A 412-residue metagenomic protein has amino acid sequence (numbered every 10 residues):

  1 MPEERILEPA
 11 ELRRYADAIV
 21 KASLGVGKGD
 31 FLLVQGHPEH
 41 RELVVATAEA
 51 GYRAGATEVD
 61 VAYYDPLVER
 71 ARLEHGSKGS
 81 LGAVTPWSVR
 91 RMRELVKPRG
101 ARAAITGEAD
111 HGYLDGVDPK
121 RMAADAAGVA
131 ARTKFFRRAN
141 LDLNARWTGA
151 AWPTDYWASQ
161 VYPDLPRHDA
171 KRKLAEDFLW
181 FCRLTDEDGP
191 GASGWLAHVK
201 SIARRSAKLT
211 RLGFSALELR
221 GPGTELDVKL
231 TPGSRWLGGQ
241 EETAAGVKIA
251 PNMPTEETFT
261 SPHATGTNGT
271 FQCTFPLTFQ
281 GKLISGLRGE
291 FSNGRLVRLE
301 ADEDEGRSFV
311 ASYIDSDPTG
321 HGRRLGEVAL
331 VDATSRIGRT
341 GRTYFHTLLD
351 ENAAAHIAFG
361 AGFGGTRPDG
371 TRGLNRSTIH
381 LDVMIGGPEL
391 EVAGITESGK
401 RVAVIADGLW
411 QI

Functional and structural regions predicted by a protein language model:
M1-N268, G394, K400, I412: Active-site bordering "gate/hinge" segments that shape substrate access to catalytic or cofactor-binding pockets
D17, T210-L212, Q280-L283, H321 (+2 more regions): Short solvent-exposed loop/turn micro-motifs enriched in small/polar/acidic residues
A216-L219, L287, V297-L299, P388-E397 (+1 more regions): Short polybasic amphipathic segments
T260-S316: Long, well-ordered mid-to-C-terminal structural blocks that present hydrophobic/aromatic surfaces
G266-N268, I284-G286, N293-L296, G322-E327 (+3 more regions): Active-site lining segments that contact anionic ligands and/or coordinate catalytic metals
F271, I357-F359, G364-I385: A conserved acidic, glycine/proline-rich C-terminal tail/linker
R298-D369: Dual-mode signal for accessory low-complexity, basic/Gly-rich regions
G373-I412: Extended hydrophobic packing segments that form well-structured cores
